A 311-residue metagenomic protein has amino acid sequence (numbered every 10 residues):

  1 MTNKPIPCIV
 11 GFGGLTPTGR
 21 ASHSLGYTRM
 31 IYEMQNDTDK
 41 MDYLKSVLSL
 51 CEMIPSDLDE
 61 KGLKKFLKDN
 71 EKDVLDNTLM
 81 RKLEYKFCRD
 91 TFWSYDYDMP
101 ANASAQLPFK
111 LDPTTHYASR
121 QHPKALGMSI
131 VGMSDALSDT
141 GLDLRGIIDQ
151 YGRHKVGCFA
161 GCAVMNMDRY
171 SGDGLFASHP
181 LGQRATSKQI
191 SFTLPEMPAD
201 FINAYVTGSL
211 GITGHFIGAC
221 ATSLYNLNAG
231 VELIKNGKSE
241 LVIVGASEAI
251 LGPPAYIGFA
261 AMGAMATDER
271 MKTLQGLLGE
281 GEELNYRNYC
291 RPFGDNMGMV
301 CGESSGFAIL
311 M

Functional and structural regions predicted by a protein language model:
M1-V164, R169-G211, E232-N236, S247 (+3 more regions): Conserved "HGTGT" condensation-loop signature of ketosynthase/thiolase-family condensing enzymes that catalyze
I212-I217: Short loop-beta-helix segment that forms the pyridoxal 5′-phosphate
S223: Short conserved active-site loop signatures built around small residues
N226: Active-site histidine-anchored catalytic micro-motif
K238-V242: Short, high-confidence coil segments that cap the C-terminus of an alpha-helix and link into the following beta-strand
I257: Phosphate/ribose-phosphate-bearing ligand recognition and processing surfaces, centered on ADP-ribose/NAD(+/P+) systems
M311: Oxyanion-binding "anion nests"
